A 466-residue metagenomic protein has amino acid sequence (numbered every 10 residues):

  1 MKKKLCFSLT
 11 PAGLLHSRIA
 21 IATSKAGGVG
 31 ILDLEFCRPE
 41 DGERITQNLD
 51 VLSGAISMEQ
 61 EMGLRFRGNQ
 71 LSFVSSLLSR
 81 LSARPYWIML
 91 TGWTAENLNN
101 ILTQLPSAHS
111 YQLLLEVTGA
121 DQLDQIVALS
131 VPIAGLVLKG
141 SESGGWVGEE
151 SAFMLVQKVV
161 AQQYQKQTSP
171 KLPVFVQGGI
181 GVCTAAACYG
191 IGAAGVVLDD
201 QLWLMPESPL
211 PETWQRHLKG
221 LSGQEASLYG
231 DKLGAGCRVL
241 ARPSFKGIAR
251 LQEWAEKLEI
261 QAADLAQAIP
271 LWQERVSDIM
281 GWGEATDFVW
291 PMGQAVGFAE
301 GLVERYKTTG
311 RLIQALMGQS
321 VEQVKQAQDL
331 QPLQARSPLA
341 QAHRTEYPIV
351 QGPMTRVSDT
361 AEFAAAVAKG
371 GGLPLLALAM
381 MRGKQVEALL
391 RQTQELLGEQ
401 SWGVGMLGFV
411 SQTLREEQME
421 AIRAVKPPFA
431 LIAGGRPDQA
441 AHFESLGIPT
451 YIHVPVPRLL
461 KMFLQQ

Functional and structural regions predicted by a protein language model:
M1-Y86, P243-P428, R436-D438: N-terminal capping/small domains of soluble enzymes
L14-V29, G54, Q70-V174, V182-D200 (+4 more regions): Alpha/beta enzyme core
H16, D33, G63-R65, E116-D121 (+10 more regions): Residue-level signal for functionally critical sites in structured catalytic/ligand-binding pockets
I19, L123-I126, S143-A152, V156-K171 (+1 more regions): Conserved active-site-proximal phosphate/metal-binding subdomains
G42-E43, Q125, E207-S208, W214 (+2 more regions): Short Asp/Glu-rich motifs
N48, L105-P106, A161, T213 (+8 more regions): Short alpha-helical interface elements
